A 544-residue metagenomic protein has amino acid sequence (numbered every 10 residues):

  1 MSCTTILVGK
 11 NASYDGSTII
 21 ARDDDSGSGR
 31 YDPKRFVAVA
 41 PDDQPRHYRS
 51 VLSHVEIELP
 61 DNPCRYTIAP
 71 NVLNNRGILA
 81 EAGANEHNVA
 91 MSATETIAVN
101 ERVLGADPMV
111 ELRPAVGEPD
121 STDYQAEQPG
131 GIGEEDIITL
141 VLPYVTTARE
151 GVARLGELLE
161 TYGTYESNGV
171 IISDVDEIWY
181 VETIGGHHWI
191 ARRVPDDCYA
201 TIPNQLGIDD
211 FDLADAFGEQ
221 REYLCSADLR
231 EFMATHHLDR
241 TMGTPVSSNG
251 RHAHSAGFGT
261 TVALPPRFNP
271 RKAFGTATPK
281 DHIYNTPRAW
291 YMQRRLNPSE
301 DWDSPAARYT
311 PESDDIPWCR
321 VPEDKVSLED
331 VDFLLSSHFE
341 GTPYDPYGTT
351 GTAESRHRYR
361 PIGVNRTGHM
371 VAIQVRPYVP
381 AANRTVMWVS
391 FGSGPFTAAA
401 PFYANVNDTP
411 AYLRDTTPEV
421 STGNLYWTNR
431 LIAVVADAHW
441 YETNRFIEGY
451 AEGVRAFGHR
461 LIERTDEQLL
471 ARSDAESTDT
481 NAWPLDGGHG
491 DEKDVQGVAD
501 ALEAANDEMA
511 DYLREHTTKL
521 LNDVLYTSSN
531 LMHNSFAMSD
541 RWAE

Functional and structural regions predicted by a protein language model:
S2-E134, R154-D303: A contiguous strand-loop segment
P60-Y66, V152, T349-H357: Short Pro/Gly-enriched beta-strand edge/turn motifs at strand-loop
A115-T122, T349, N481-G488: Surface-exposed intrinsically disordered loops and tails
I138-Y144: Short, well-ordered beta-strand elements within core beta-sheets of diverse protein domains
Y144-E150: Short, charged, surface-exposed loops that flank catalytic or proteolytic processing sites
F232-V379, N383: Glycine-rich, aromatic-lined ligand/substrate-binding cores of catalytic and carbohydrate-binding domains
F339-A475: Substrate-recognition/cap regions that form aromatic- and gly/pro-loop-enriched pockets for small-molecule ligands
G453-E544: Histidine-centered catalytic/metal-binding microenvironments
